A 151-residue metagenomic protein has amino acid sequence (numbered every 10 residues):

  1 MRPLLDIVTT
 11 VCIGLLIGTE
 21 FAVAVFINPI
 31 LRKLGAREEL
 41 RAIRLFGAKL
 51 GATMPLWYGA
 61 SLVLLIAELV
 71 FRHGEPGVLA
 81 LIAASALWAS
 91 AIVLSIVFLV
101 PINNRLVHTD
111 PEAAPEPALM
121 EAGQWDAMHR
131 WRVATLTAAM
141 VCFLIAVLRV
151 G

Functional and structural regions predicted by a protein language model:
R2-G14, V70, G74-A89: Interfacial segments of alpha-helical transmembrane regions
R2-I7, I13-A60, N103, V107-G123: Interfacial loop at the N-terminal end of multi-pass membrane proteins
L56-A67, V133-V141: Core segments of transmembrane alpha-helices that mediate helix-helix packing or line hydrophobic substrate/ligand
A83-S85, A91, A139, A146: Small-residue hotspots
A89-V97: Mid-bilayer segments of alpha-helical transmembrane spans in multi-pass integral membrane proteins that mediate
G123-R132: Loop-to-transmembrane boundary segments
L144-G151: Juxtamembrane boundary at the C-terminal end of a transmembrane helix
